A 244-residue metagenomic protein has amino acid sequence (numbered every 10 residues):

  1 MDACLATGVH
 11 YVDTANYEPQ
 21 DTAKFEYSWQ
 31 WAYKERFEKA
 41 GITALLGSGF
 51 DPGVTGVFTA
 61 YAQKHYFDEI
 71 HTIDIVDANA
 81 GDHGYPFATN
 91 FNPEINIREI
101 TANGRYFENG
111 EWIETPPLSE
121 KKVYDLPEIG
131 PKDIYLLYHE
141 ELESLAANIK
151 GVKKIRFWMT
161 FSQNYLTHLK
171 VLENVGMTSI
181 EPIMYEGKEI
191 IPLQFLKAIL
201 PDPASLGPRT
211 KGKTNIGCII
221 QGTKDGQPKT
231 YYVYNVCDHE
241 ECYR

Functional and structural regions predicted by a protein language model:
D2-V9, T14-T43: Rossmann-fold NAD(P)-binding glycine/threonine-rich loop
D13, L46, F157-M159: Structural signal for conserved beta-strand scaffold positions within catalytic alpha/beta enzyme cores
Y33-A80: Adenosine-phosphate binding glycine-rich loop
K64-R244: C-terminal catalytic/substrate-binding lobe primarily of soluble NAD(P)-dependent oxidoreductases
